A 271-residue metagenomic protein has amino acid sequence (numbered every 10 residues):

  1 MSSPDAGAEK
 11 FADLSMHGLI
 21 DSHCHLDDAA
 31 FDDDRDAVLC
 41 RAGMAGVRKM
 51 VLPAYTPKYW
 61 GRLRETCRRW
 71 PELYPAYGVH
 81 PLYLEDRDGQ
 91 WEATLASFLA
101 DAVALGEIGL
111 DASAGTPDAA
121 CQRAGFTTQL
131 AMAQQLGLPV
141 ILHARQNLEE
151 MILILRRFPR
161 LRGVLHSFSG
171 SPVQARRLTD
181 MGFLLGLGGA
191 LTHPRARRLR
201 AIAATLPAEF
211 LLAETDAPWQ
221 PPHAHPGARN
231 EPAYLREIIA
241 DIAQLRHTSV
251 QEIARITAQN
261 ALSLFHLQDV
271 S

Functional and structural regions predicted by a protein language model:
M1-S271: Mid-domain alpha/beta scaffold segments of enzyme catalytic cores
